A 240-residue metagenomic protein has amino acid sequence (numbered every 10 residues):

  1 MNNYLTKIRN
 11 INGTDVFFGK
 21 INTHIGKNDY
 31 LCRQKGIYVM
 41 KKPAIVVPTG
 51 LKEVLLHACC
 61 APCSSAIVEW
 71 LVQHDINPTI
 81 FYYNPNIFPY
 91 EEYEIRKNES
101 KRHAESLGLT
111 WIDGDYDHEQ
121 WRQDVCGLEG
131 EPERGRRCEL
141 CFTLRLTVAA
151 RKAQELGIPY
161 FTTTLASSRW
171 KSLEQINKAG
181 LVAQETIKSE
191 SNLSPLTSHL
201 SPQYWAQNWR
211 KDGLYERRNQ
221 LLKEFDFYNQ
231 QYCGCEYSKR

Functional and structural regions predicted by a protein language model:
M1-I8: Extreme N-terminal basic, low-complexity initiation segments that serve as generic localization/processing leaders
N3, K35, S189-S201: Arg/Gly-rich low-complexity intrinsically disordered repeat tracts
R9, M40-S191, L200-R240: Nucleotide-activated chemistry modules centered on ATP-dependent adenylation/adenylyltransferase
R9, T14-F17, C32, V47 (+1 more regions): N-terminal amphipathic/hydrophobic targeting modules at extreme N-termini, encompassing cleavable Sec/SRP-type signal
G13-V16, T23-I25, D29, V39: Short hydrophobic alpha-helical segments enriched in small aliphatic residues
F17-F18, L31, I187, N192: Intrinsically disordered, low-complexity regions of eukaryotic proteins
